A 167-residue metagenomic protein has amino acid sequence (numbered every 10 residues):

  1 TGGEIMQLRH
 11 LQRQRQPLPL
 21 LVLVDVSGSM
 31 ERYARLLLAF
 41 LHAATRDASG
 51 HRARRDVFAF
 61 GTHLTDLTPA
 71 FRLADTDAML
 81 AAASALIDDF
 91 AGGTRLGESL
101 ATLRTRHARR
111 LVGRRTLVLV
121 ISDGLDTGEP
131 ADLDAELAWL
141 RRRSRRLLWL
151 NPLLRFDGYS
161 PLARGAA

Functional and structural regions predicted by a protein language model:
T1-L21, E31-R35, A43-D56, T65: Acidic, polar low-complexity linker/tail segments
P19-L21, R115-L117, R146: Structural motif
D25: Residues that scaffold, gate, or flank divalent-cation-dependent active/transport sites
S29-E31, L64, L125-G128, R155-F156: Short acidic, S/G/P-rich loop/turn micro-motifs used as interaction or catalytic elements
A59-A83, Y159-A163: Short beta-strand-loop
D77-T116, L154-S160: Von Willebrand factor
G97-R143, A167: Exposed acidic/Ser/Thr-rich ligand/metal-binding surfaces
L137-A167: Von Willebrand factor type A / integrin I
